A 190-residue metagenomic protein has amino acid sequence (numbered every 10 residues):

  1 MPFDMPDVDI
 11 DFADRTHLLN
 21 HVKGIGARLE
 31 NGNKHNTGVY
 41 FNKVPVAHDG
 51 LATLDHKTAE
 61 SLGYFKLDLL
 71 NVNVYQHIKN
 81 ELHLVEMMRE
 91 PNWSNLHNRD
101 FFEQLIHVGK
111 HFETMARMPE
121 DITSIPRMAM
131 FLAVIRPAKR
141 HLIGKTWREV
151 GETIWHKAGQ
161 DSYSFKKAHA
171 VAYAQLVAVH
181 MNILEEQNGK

Functional and structural regions predicted by a protein language model:
M1-K190: Mg2+-dependent phosphoryl-transfer active-site scaffold
